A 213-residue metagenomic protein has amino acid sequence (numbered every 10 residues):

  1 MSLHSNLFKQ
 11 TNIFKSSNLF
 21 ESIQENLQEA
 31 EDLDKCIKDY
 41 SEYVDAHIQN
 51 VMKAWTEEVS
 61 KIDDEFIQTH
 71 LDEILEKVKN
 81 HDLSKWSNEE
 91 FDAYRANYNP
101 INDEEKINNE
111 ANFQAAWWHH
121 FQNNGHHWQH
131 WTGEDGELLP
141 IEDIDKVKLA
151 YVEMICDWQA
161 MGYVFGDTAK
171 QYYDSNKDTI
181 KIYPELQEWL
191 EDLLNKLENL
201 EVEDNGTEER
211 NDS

Functional and structural regions predicted by a protein language model:
L3-F8, N12-D212: Metal-dependent phosphohydrolase cores
